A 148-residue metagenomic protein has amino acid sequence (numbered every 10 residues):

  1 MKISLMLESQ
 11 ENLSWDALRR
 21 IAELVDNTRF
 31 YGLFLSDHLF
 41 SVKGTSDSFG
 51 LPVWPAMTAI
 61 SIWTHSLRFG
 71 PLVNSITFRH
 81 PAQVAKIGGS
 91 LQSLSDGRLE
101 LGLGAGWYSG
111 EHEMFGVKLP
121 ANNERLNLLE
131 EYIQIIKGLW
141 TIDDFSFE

Functional and structural regions predicted by a protein language model:
M1-W63: N-terminal beta1-alpha1-beta2 module of alpha/beta enzyme domains
I3-L7, L33-L35, R68-N74, L99-L103: Hydrophobic faces of well-ordered beta-strands that scaffold small-molecule active sites in alpha/beta enzyme cores
E8, W15, N74, L119-N122: Active-site oxyanion-binding pockets that recognize sulfate/phosphate
S9-E11, L39-F40, S75, A105-S109: Active-site-proximal loop/turn and secondary-structure-junction residues that shape catalytic pockets, frequently
N27, S66, S93-D96: Alpha-helix termination/capping residues and helix-transition junctions
G44-S46, H80-E148: Internal, glycine-rich beta/alpha segment that forms the wall or movable "lid" of small-molecule/cofactor binding
D47-G70, L128-L139: Alpha-helix-loop-beta-strand connector modules within alpha/beta enzyme cores
